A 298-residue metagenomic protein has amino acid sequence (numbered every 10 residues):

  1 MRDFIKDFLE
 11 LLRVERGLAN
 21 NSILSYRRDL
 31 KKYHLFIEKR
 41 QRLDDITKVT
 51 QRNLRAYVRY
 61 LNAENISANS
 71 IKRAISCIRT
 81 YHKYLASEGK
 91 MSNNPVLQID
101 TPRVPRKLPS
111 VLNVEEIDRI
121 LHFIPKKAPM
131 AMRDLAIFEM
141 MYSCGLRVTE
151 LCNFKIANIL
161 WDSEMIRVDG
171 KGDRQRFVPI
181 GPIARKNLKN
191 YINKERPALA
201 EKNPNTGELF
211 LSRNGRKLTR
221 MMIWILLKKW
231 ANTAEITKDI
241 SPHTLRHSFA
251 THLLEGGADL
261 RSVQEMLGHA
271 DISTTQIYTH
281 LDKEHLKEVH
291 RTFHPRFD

Functional and structural regions predicted by a protein language model:
M1-D298: Conserved catalytic core of the tyrosine transesterase superfamily
